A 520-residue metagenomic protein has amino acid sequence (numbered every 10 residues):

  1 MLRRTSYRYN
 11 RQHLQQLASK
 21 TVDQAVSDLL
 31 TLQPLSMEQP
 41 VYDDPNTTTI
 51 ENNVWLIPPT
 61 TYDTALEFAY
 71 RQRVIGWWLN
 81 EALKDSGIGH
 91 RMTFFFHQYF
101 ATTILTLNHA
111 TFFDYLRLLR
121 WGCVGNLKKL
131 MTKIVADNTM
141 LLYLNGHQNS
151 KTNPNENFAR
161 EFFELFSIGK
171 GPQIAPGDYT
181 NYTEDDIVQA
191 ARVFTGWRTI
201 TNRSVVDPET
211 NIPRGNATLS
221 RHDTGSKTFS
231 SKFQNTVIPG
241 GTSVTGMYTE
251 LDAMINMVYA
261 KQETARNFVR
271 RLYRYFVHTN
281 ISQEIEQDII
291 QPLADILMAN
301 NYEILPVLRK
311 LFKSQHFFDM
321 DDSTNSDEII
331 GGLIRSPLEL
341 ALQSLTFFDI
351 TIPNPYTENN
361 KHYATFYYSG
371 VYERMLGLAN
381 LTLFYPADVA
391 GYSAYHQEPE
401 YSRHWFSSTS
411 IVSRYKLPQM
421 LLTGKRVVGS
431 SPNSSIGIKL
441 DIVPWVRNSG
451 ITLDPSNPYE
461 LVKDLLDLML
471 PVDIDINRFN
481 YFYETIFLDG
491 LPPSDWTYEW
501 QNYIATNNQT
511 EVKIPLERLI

Functional and structural regions predicted by a protein language model:
M1-R8, K261-N300, L308-I520: Flexible, low-complexity segments enriched for small/polar residues
M1-T5, V41-Y42, I50, N157: Short, compositionally biased low-complexity segments
T5, T21, L29-Q33, I134-D137 (+4 more regions): Alpha-helix boundary/capping residues
Y9-G122, V205, T210-P213, L219 (+2 more regions): N-terminal accessory alpha/beta regions
Q15-S19, D23, A69, S86 (+11 more regions): Generic detection of long, well-ordered alpha-helical segments
T49, V54-P59, E67, R71-W78 (+1 more regions): Active-site substrate-binding loop specific to GH73 endo-beta-N-acetylglucosaminidase modules in bacterial autolysins
